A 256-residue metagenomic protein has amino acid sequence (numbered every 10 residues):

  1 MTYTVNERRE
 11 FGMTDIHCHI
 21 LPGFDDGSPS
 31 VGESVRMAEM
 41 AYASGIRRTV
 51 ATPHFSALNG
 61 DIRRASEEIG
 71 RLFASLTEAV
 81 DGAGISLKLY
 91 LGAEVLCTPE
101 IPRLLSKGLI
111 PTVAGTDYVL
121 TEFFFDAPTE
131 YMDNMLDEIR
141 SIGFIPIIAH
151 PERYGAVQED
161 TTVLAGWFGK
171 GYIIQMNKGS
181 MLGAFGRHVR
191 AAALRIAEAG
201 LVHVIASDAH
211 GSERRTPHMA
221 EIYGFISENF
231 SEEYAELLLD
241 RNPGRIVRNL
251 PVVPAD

Functional and structural regions predicted by a protein language model:
M1-I85: An N-terminally biased module of ancient metal coordination in phosphate/nucleic-acid-related enzymes
T2-T4, M219, Y223-D256: Mid-to-C-terminal alpha-helical segments outside catalytic/metal-binding sites
T14-I16, V50-T52, Y90-A93, I147-A149 (+2 more regions): Active-site neighborhood of phospho(di)ester-bond hydrolases with catalytic His/Asp-centered motifs
S28, A127-P128, G155-Q158, L182-R187: Acidic-and-aromatic substrate-binding clefts and catalytic sites of carbohydrate-active enzymes
Y42, R140, A197-E198: Non-catalytic positions within long, well-ordered alpha-helices that form the structural scaffold/packing of enzyme
H54, L201-P217: Short acidic/histidine-rich active-site segments
S56-N59, L96-T98, R153-V157, M181-A184 (+1 more regions): Active-site environment of divalent metal-dependent phosphoester hydrolases
G60-Q175: Extended substrate/RNA-proximal surfaces in nucleic-acid metabolism proteins
